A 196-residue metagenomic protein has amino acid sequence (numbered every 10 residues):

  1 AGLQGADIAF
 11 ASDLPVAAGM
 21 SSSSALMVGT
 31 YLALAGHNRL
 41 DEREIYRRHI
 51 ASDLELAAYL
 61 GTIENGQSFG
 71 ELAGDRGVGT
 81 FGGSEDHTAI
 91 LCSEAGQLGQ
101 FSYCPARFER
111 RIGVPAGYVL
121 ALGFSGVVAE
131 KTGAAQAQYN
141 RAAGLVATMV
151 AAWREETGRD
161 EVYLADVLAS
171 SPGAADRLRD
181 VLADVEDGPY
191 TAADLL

Functional and structural regions predicted by a protein language model:
A1-P115, F124-G126: Gly/Ser-rich oxyanion-binding loop with an adjacent helix/lid that shapes the negatively charged ligand pocket
E94-L196: C-terminal nucleotide
